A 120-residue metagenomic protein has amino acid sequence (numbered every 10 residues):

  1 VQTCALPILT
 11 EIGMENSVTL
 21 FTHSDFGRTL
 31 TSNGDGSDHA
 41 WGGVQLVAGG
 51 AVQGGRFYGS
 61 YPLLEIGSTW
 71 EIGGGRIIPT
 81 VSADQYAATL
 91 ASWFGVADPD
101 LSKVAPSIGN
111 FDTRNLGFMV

Functional and structural regions predicted by a protein language model:
Q2-L6: Short, small-residue-biased leader/transition segments that mark boundaries at the very start of proteins
L9-G34: Metal-dependent active-site segment of extracytoplasmic phospho-/sulfohydrolases and closely related
T10-E15, E65-V120: Membrane-interface soluble catalytic domains
G13-N16, S37-W41, A51: Extracellular/periplasmic catalytic domains that process cell-envelope and extracellular macromolecules
D25, Q45, L90: Hydrophobic, well-ordered secondary-structure elements that form the walls of internal hydrophobic environments
S32, A51-Q53, S92, V96: Short, well-ordered loop/turn and helix-capping segments at boundaries between secondary-structure elements and domains
S32-D35, F57-Y58, S102: Short, solvent-exposed loop/turn and secondary-structure capping segments
G42-G74: Substrate-binding rim/cap in mid-to-C-terminal beta-strand-loop elements of soluble/periplasmic
